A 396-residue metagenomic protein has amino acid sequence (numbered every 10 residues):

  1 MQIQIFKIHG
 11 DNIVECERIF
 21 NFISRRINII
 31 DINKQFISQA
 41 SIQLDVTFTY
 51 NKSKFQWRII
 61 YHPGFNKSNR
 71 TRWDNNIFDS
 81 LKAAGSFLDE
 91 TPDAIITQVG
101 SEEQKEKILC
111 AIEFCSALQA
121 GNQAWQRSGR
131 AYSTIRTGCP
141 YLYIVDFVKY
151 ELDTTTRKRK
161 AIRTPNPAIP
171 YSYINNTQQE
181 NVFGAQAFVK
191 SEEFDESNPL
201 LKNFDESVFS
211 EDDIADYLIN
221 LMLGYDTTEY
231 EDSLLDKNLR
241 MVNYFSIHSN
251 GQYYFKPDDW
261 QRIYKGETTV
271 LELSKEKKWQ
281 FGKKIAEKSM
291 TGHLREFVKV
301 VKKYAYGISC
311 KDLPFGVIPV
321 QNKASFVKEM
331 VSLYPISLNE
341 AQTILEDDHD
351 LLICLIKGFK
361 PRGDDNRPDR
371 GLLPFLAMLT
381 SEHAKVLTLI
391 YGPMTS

Functional and structural regions predicted by a protein language model:
M1-N28: Charged, often low-complexity linker/regulatory segments
G10-N12, I96-G100, F114-L118: Short, flexible loop/turn elements at secondary-structure junctions
K34-Q104, V320: Active-site metal-binding core of divalent-cation-utilizing nuclease and nuclease-like domains
A83, L118, T164-S396: Non-catalytic C-terminal interaction segments of nucleic acid-processing enzymes
A94-I96, I108-S116, A131: Conserved catalytic cores of phosphodiester-cleaving nucleases, focusing on short active-site segments
L118-S128: Active-site-adjacent loop/helix micro-motif of nuclease/hydrolase catalytic cores
S133-G138, N175-Q179: Arginine/glycine-rich "motif VI" loop of SF2 helicases in the C-terminal RecA-like domain
I135-P167: Nucleic-acid nuclease catalytic cores
